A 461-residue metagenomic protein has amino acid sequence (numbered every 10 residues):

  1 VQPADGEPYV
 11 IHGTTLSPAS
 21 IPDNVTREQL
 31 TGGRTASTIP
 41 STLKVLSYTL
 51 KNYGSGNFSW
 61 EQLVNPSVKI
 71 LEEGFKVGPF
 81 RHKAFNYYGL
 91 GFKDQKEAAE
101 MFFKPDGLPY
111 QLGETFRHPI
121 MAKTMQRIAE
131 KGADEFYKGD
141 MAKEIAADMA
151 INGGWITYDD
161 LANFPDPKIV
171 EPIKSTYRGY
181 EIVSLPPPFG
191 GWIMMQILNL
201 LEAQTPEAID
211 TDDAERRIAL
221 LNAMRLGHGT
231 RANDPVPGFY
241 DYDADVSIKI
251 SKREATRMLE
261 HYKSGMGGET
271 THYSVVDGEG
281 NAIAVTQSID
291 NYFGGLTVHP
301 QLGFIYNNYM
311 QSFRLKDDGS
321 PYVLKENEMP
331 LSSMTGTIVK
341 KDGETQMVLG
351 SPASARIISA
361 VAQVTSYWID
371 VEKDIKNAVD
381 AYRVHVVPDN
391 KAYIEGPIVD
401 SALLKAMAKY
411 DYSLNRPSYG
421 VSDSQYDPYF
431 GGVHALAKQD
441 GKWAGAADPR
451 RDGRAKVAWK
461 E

Functional and structural regions predicted by a protein language model:
V1-G132, F136-K138, K143-F189, L331: Noncatalytic scaffold domains of N-terminal-nucleophile
E7-Y9, W155-T157, N281-M347, V371 (+1 more regions): Active-site rim segments in enzyme catalytic domains, especially the processed small/beta chain of N-terminal
W60-E72, K143-A147, T211-H228, I375-H385: Short, well-structured alpha-helical segments that form the helix of a local strand-helix-strand
I169, G267-T270, S332-M334: Short, small/polar residue-rich loop motifs at catalytic or cofactor-binding pockets
V183-G191, T271-S274, T286-T297, G336 (+1 more regions): Glycine-rich phosphate/pyrophosphate-binding beta-alpha loops
A203-I289, Q301-L302, Y309, R416-S418: Internal maturation/activation junctions in enzymes
P237, E279, E328, V361 (+1 more regions): Extended C-terminal subregions enriched in glycine
